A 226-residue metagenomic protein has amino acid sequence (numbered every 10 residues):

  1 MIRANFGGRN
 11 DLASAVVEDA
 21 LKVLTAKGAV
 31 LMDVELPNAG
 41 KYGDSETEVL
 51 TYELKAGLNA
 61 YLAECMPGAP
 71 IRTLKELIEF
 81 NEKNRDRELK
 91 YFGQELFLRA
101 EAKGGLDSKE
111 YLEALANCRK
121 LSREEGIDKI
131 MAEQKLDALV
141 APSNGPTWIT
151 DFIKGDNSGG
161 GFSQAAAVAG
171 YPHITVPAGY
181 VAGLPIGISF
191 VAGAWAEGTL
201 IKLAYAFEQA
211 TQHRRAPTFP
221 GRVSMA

Functional and structural regions predicted by a protein language model:
M1-A4, Y52-R123, P177-P185: Short helix-loop capping/hinge segments that flank enzyme active sites or metal/cofactor-binding pockets
M1-G68: Gly/Ser-rich, acidic/histidine-flanked active-site/gating loops
M1-R3, E18-V23, K27, A60-E64 (+1 more regions): Structural helix-boundary/capping segments
G7-N10, A39-Y42, T147-T150, A182-L184 (+1 more regions): Flexible loop/turn segments at secondary-structure boundaries
A13-A20, L54, T73, R123 (+2 more regions): Stable alpha-helical elements in mature extracytoplasmic
K109-L112, E133-Q134, S143-Q164: Short, surface-exposed loop/helix-turn segments at secondary-structure junctions that function as lids/hinges flanking
G126-K129, F152-P177: Small-aliphatic-rich amphipathic alpha-helix that forms the alpha element of a beta-alpha
